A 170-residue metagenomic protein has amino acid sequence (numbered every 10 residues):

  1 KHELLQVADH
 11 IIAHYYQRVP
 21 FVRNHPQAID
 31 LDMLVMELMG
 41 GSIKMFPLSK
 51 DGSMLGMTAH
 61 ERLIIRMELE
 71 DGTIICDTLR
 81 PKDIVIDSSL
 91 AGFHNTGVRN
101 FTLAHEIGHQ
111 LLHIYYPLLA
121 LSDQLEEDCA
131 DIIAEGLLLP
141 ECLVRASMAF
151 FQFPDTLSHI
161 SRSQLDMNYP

Functional and structural regions predicted by a protein language model:
K1-P170: Short juxta-domain linker segments that transition from a proline/glycine-rich, charged coil into a short amphipathic
